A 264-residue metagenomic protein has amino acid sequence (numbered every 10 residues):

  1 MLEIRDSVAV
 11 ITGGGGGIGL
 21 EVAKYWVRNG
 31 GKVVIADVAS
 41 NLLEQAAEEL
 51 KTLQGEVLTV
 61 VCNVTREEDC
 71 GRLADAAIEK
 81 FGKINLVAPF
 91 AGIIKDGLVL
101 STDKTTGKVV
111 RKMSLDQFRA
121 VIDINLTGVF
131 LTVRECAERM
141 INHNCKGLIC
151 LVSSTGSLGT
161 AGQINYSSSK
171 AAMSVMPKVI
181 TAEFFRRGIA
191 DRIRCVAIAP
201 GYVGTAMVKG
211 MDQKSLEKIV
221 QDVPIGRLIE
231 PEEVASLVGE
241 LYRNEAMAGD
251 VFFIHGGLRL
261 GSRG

Functional and structural regions predicted by a protein language model:
L2-V34: Canonical Rossmann dinucleotide-binding motif of NAD(H)/NADP(H)-dependent dehydrogenases/reductases, specifically
S40-N41, V61-R72, L115: The beta1-alpha1 cofactor-binding region of Rossmann-like NAD(H)/NADP(H)-dependent oxidoreductases
I93-R119, G162-N165, K209-M211: Conserved mid-core segment of classical short-chain dehydrogenase/reductases
T106-F130, C150, M173, V220 (+1 more regions): Catalytic Tyr-X3-Lys loop
G107-L115, I141-N142, K146-A172, P177-A190: Catalytic loop of short-chain dehydrogenase/reductase
A120-H143, T181-A182, R186, G239-Y242: Amphipathic alpha-helical dimer-interface segment in Rossmann-like NAD(P)H-dependent oxidoreductases
I189-R194, M247-D250: Short, small/polar-rich loop/turn modules that mediate ligand/substrate recognition or access, typified
R227-I254, R259: C-terminal substrate-recognition "lid" of short-chain dehydrogenase/reductases
